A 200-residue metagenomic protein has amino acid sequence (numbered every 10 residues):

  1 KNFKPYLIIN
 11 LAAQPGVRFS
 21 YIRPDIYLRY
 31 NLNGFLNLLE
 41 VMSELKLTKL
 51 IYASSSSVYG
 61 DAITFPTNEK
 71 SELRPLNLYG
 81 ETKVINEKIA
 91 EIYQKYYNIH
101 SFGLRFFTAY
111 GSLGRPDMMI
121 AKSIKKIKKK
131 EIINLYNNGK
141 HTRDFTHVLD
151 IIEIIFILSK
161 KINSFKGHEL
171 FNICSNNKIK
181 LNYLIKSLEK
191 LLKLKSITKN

Functional and structural regions predicted by a protein language model:
K1-A109, K190: N-terminal Rossmann-like NAD(P)+-binding domain of SDR-like oxidoreductases, especially those catalyzing
Y6, R18, D25, L36 (+4 more regions): Residues in well-ordered alpha-helical elements
F19-S20, D61-I63, L113, F145 (+1 more regions): Short glycine-/acidic-enriched loop or helix-start segments at secondary-structure transitions that form or flank
I22, Y30-N33, K70, N77 (+4 more regions): Residue-level signal for the nucleotide or nucleotide-sugar donor/cofactor binding architecture
L38, Y93, K122-I127, I154-L158: A short, amphipathic alpha-helix embedded in the catalytic core of nucleotide-handling enzymes
F65, P116-K126, L188: A glycine/serine/threonine-rich, flexible loop-to-helix segment that serves as the NAD(P) cofactor-binding "lid"
I127-N200: C-terminal substrate-binding subdomain of Rossmann-fold SDR/epimerase-dehydratase oxidoreductases
